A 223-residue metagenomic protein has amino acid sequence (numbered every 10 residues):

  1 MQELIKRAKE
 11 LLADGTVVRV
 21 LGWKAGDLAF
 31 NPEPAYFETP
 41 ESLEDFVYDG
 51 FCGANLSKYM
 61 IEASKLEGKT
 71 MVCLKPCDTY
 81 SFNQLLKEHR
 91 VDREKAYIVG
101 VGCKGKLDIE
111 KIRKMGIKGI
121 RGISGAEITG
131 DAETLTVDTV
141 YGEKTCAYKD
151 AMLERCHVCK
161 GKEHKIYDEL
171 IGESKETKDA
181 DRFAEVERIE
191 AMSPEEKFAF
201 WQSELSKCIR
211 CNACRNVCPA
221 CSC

Functional and structural regions predicted by a protein language model:
M1-W201, P219: Iron-sulfur-associated redox domains of electron-transfer enzymes in respiratory and anaerobic energy metabolism
L153-C156, L205-C211, R215: Residues immediately within or flanking Cys/His clusters that coordinate Zn2+ in small zinc-binding modules
C221-C223: Short, intrinsically disordered, charge-balanced linker/junction segments flanking boundaries in proteins
